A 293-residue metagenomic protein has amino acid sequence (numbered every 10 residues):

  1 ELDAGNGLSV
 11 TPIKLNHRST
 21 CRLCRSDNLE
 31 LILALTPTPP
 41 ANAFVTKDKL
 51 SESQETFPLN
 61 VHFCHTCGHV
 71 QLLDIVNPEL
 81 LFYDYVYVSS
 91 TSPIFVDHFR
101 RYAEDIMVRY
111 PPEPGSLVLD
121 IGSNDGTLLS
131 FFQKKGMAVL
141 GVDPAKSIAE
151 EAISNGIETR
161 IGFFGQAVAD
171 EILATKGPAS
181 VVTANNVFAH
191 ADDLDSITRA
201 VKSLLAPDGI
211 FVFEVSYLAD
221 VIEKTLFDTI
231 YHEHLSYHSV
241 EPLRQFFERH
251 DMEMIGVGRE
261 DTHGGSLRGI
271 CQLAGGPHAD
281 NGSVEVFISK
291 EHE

Functional and structural regions predicted by a protein language model:
V10-I94, G258, R268: N-terminal juxtadomain amphipathic helix that follows a signal peptide/anchor or precedes a small N-terminal auxiliary
P40, F211-S236, V240-L243, F247: Short, glycine-/aromatic-enriched active-site segment of Class I SAM-dependent methyltransferases
L50, Q54-E151, L226, Y231: Extended interfacial segments that mediate partner engagement and assembly in macromolecular machines
G156-E171: Conserved SAM-binding strand-loop segment of SAM-dependent methyltransferases
S180-T183: A conserved beta-strand element that flanks and buttresses the S-adenosyl-L-methionine
N185-V187: Short catalytic micro-motifs in class I SAM-dependent methyltransferases
D195-I210: A short glycine-rich, Lys/Arg-flanked "PGG" loop and its adjoining helix->strand segment in the class I
H263-E293: Flexible, glycine-/basic-rich loop-and-beta segments that form/coincide with the SAM-dependent methyltransferase
